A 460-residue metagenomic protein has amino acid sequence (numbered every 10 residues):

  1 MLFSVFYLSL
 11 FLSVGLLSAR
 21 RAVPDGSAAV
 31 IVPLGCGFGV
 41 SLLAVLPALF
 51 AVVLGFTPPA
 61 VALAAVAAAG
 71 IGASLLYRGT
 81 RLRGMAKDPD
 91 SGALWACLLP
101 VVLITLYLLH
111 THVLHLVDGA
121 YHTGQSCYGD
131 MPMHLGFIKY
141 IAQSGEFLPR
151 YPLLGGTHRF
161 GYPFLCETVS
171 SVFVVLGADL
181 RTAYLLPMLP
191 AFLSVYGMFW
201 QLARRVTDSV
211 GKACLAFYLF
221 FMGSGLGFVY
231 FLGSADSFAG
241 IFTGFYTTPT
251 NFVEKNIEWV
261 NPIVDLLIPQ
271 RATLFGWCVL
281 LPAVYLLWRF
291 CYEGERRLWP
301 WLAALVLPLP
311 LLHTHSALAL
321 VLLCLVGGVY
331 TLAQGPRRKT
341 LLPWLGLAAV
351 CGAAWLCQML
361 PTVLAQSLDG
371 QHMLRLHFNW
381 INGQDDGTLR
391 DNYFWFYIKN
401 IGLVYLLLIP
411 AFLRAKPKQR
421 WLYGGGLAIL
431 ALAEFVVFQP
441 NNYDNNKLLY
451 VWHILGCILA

Functional and structural regions predicted by a protein language model:
M1-S91, G425: Membrane-embedded, hydrophobic transmembrane alpha-helices
L94-L103, L215-L219, A304, P336-T362 (+3 more regions): Hydrophobic alpha-helical membrane-interfacial segments at the cytosolic entry of transmembrane helices
V102, R297-P308, L323, W344-V350 (+1 more regions): Transmembrane alpha-helix segments characteristic of polytopic inner-membrane glycan-assembly/cell-envelope
V102-V279, T314: Active-site lumenal/periplasmic loops and adjacent helix-entry segments of GT-C-fold, multi-pass membrane
L189-F192, T273, L318-V321, N441-A460: Hydrophobic/aromatic-rich transmembrane helices and adjacent perimembrane loops
V264-L267, L286, W299-T314: Membrane-interface alpha helices of multi-pass inner-membrane proteins
P282-F290, L323-Q334, K399-R420, A460: Hydrophobic, aromatic-rich transmembrane alpha-helices and their immediate juxtamembrane boundary segments
L287-R297, L302, V306, A319-C351: Perimembrane helix-loop-helix junctions
